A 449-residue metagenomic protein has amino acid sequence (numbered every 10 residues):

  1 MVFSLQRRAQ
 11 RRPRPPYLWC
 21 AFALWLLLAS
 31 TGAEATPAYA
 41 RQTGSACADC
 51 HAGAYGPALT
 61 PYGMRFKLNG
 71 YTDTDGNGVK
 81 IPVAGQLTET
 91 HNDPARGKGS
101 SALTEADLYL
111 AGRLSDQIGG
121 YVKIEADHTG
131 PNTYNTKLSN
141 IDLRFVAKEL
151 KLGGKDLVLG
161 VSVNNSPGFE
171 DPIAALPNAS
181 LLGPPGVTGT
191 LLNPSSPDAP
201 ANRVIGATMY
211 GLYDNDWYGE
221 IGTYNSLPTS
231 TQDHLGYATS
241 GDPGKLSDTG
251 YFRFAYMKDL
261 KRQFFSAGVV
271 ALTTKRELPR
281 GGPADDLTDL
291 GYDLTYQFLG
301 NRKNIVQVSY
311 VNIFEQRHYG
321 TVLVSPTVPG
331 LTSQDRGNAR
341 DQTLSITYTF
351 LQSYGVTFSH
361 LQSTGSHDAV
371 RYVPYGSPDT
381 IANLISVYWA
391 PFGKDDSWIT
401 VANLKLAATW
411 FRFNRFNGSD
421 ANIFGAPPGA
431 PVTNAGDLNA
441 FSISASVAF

Functional and structural regions predicted by a protein language model:
M1-P15: N-terminal secretory signal peptides that target proteins for export/translocation
G44-A54: The canonical Cys-X-X-Cys-His
A46, I385-P391, A435-F449: Outer-membrane beta-barrel "beta-signal"
A58-T60, V79-I81, E89, G97-T229 (+7 more regions): Outer membrane beta-barrel
T90-A95, E125-P131, S166-E170, Y224-S240 (+6 more regions): Sequence/structural signature of outer-membrane beta-barrel proteins
G97-S100, P131-L138, P197-A201, S240-L246 (+4 more regions): Replace "Gram-negative outer membrane beta-barrel proteins" with "bacterial and organellar outer membrane beta-barrel
R262-G393: Detector for outer-membrane/organellar transmembrane beta-barrel domains, recognizing the amphipathic beta-strand
